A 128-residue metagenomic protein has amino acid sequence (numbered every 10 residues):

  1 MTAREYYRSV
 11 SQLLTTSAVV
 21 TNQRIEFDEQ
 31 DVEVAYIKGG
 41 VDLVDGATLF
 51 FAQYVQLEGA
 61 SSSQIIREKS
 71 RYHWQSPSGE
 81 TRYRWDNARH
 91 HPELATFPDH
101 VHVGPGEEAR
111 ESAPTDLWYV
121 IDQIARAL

Functional and structural regions predicted by a protein language model:
M1-S61, I65: Negatively charged, low-complexity tracts enriched in Asp/Glu with abundant Ser/Thr
V20, G40, R84, P98-H100: Intrinsically disordered, low-complexity peptide-like regions
I25, V55, W74, H102-G104: Compositionally biased, intrinsically disordered low-complexity segments enriched in polar/proline residues
Q56-E68, V120-L128: Hydrophobic transmembrane alpha-helix bundles
Q56-L57, W85-A95: Short, solvent-exposed aromatic-acidic interface loops
I65-R67, R71-A88: Mid-chain, well-packed structural core segment of small domains
H90-L128: Compositionally biased, intrinsically disordered linkers/stalks adjacent to structured regions
